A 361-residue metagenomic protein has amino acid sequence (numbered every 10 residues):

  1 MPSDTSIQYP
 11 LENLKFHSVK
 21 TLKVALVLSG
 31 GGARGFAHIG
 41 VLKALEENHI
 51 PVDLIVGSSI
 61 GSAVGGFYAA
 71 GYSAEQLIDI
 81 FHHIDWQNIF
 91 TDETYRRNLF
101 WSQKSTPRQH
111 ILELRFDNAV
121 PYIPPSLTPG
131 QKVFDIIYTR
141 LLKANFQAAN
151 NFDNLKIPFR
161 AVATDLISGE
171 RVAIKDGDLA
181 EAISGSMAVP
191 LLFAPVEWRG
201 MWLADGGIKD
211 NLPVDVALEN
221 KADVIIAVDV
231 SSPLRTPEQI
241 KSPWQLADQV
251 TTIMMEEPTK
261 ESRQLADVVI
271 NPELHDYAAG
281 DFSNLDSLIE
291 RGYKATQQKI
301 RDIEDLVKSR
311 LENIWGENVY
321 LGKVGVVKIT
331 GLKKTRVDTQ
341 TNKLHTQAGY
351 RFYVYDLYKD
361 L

Functional and structural regions predicted by a protein language model:
M1-S58, G66-L361: Patatin-like phospholipase
